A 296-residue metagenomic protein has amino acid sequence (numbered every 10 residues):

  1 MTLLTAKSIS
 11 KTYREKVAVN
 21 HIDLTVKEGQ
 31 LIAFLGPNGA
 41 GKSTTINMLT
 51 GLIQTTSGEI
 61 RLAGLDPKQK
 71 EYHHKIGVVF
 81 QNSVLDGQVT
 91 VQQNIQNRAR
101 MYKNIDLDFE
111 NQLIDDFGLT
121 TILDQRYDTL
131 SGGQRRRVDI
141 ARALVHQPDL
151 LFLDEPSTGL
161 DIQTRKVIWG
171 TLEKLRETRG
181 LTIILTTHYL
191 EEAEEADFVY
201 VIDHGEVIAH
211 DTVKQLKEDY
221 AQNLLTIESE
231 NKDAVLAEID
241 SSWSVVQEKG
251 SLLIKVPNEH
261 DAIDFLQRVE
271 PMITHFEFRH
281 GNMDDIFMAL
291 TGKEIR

Functional and structural regions predicted by a protein language model:
G58-Y72: Conserved ABC transporter NBD signature motif
Q96, L107-I122: Conserved ABC ATPase "signature" region
R126-L130: Conserved ABC ATPase signature
L151-D154: Catalytic Walker B motif of ABC-type/P-loop ATPase nucleotide-binding domains
T171-K255: ABC transporter nucleotide-binding domain
Q222-R296: Short, charged/small-residue-rich alpha-helical element at the C-terminal edge of ABC transporter nucleotide-binding
